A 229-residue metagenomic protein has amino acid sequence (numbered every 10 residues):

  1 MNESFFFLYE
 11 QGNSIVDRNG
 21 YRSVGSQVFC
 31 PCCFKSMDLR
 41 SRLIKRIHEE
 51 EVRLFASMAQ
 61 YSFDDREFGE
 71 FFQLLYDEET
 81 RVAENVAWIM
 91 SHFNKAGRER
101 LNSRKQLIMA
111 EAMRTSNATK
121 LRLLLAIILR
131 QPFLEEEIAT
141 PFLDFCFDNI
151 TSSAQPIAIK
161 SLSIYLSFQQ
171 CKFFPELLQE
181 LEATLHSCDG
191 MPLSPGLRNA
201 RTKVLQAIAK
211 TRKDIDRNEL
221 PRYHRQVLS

Functional and structural regions predicted by a protein language model:
F5-F6, R42: Generic early N-terminus positional signal peaking at residue ~5-7
G25, K35: Short coil/turn motifs at helix boundaries and re-entrant loops, enriched in small/polar and proline residues
C30-C33: Cysteine-centered motifs
M37-S229: Alpha-helical scaffold domains
